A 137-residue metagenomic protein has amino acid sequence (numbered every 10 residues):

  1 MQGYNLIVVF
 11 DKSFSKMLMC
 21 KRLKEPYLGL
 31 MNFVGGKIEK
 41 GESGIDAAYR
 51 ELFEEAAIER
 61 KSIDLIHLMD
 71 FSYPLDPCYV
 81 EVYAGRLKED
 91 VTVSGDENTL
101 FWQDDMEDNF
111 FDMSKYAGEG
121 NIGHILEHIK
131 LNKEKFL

Functional and structural regions predicted by a protein language model:
M1-M17, K37: Conserved N-terminal beta-strand and adjoining loop/helix that marks the start of the Nudix/MutT-like hydrolase domain
G3-N5, C78-E81, N98: Change "...and in nucleic-acid phosphodiester-cleaving endonucleases..." to "...and in nucleic-acid processing enzymes
D11-S15, L23, R86-V91, D105-E107: Short loop segments at secondary-structure junctions
K16-E54: Conserved Nudix-box catalytic region and its N-terminal flanking loop in Nudix hydrolases and closely related
M17, I63-L65, E97: Predominantly a core beta-strand signature of beta-propeller blades across repeat-based propeller domains
P26, V34, K40, A84 (+3 more regions): Functional cleft and adjacent loop/helix regions within the main domain that mediate ligand binding or catalysis
A57-V91: Active-site segment of metal-dependent pyrophosphate-handling enzymes, primarily the Nudix hydrolase catalytic core
T92-K130: NUDIX/MutT-family hydrolases
